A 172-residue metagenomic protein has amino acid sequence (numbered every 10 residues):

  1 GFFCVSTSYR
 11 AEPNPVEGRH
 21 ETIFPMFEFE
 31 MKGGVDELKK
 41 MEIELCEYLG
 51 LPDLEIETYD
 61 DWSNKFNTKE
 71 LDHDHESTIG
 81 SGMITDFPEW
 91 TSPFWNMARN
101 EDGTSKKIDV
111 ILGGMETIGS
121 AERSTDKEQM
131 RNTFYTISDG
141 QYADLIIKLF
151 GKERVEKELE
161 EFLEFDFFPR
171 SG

Functional and structural regions predicted by a protein language model:
G1-G172: A translation/RNA-centric and nucleic-acid-associated enzymatic feature enriched in Class II aminoacyl-tRNA synthetases
